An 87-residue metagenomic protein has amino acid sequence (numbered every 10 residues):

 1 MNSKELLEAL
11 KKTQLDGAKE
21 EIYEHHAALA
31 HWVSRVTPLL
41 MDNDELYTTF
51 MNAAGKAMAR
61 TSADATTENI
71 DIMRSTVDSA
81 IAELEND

Functional and structural regions predicted by a protein language model:
M1-N86: Charged interaction/catalytic cores of defense and host-pathogen modules
